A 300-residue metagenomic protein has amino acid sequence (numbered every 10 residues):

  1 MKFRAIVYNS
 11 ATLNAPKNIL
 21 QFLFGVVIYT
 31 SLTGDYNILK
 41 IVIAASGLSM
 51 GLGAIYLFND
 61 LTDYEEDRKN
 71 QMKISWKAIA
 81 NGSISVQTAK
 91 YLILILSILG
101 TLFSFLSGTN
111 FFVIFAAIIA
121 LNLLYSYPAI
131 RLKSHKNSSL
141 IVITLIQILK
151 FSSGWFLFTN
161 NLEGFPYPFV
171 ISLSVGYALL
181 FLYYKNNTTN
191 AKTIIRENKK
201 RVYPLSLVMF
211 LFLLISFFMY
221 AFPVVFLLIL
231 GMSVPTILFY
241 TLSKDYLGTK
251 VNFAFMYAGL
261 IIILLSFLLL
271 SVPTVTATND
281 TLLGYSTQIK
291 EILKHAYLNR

Functional and structural regions predicted by a protein language model:
M1-M72, N81-L94, A117-L121, Y125-S126 (+6 more regions): Topogenic membrane-insertion module of multi-pass membrane proteins
F3-Y8, T12-A15, I148, S153-R300: C-terminal membrane-associated helical module and adjoining short loops/tails
V26-V27, S31-D35, T109, N161 (+1 more regions): Residue-level recognition of short, well-ordered coil/turn positions that link secondary-structure elements
Y64-A116, I171, K199-F222: Multi-pass membrane catalytic core of lipid/isoprenoid biosynthesis enzymes
F105-L106, A129-N137, G154-E163: Membrane-interface helix caps and helix-loop-helix hairpins in membrane proteins
